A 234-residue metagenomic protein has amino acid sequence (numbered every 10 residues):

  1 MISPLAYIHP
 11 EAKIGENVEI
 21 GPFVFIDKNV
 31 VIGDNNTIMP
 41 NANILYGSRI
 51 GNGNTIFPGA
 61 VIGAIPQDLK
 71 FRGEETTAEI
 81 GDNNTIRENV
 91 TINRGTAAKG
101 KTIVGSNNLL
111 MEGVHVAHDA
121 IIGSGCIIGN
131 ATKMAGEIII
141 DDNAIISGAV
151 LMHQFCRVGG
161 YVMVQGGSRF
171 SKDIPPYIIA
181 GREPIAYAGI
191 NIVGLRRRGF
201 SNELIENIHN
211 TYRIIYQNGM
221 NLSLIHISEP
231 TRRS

Functional and structural regions predicted by a protein language model:
I2-G181, I185-A186: Structural signal for interior beta-strand "rungs" in well-ordered beta-sheet cores of soluble enzyme domains
H118, H226-S234: Single conserved hydrophobic/aromatic residue that forms the stacking wall/gate of nucleotide- or nucleobase-binding
P184-N202: SDR active-site lid
R197-L224, S228: An accessory alpha-helical subdomain
